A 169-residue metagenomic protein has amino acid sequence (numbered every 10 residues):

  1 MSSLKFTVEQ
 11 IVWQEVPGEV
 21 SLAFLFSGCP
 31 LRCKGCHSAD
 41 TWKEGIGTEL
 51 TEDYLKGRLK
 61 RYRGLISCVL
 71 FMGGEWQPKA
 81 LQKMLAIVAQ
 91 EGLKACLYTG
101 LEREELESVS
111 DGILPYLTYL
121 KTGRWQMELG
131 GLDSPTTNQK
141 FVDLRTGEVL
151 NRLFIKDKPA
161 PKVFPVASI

Functional and structural regions predicted by a protein language model:
M1-L25, P30, S38-E44, I169: N-terminal [4Fe-4S]-dependent radical SAM core
F24, C33, L120: Conserved, mostly hydrophobic/aromatic
C33-T41, R63-I66: Short, basic/glycine-rich phosphate-binding loops at helix/coil junctions that contact nucleotide phosphates
T41, G74, R124-W125: Flexible loop residues that form catalytic and substrate-binding hotspots at small-molecule/glycan-binding clefts
K43-K56, W76-L114: Canonical radical SAM enzyme core domain
L65-V88, T137, R145: Conserved glycine-rich "GG(E/T)P / GGGxP" loop and the immediately following alpha-helix in the radical SAM core
E107, L114-I169: Classical nucleotidyltransferase
